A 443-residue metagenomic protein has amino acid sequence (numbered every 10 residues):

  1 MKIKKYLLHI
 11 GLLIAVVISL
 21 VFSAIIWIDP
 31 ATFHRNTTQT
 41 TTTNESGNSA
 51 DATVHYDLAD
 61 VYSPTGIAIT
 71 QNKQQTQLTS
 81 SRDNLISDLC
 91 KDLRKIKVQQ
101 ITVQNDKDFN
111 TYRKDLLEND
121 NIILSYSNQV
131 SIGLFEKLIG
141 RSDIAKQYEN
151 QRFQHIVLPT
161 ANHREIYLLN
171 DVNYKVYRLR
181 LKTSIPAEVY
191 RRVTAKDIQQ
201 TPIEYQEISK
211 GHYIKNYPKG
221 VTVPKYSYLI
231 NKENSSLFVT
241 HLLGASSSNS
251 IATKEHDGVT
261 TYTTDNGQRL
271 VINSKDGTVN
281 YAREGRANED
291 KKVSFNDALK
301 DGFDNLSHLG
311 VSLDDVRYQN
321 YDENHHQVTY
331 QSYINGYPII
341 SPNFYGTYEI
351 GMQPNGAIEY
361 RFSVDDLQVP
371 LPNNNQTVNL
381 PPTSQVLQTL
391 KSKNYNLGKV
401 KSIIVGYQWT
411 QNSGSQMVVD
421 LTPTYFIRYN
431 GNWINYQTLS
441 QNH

Functional and structural regions predicted by a protein language model:
M1-K4: N-terminal Lys/Arg-rich, disordered targeting/topogenic segments
Y6-I26: Hydrophobic membrane-insertion alpha-helices, especially the h-region of bacterial N-terminal signal peptides
V21-S294: Preferential activation on post-signal-peptide N-terminal prodomains/segments of secreted or lumenal proteins
L85-L89, L93, S235, A287-H325 (+1 more regions): Short, non-transmembrane alpha-helical segments in secretory-pathway proteins
K196, T201, F344, V364-D366: Surface-exposed beta-loop interaction hotspot
V239-K275, V279, S312-A357, F362-S363 (+1 more regions): Exposed beta-strand-loop-beta-strand "reactive/processing" segments of non-cytosolic proteins
N355-N379: Short helix-loop boundary/capping segments
L421, S440-H443: Extended, non-globular interaction scaffolds
